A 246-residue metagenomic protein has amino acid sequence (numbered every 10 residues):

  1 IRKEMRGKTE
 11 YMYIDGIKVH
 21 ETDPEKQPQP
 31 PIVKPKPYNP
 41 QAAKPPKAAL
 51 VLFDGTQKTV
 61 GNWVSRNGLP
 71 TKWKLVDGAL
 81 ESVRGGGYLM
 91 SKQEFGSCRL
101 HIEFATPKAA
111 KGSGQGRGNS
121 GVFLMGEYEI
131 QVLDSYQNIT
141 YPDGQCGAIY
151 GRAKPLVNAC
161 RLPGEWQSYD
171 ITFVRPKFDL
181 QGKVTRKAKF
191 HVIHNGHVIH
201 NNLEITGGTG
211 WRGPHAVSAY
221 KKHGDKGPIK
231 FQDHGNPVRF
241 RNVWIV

Functional and structural regions predicted by a protein language model:
I1-V246: Carbohydrate-interacting regions of secretory-pathway proteins
